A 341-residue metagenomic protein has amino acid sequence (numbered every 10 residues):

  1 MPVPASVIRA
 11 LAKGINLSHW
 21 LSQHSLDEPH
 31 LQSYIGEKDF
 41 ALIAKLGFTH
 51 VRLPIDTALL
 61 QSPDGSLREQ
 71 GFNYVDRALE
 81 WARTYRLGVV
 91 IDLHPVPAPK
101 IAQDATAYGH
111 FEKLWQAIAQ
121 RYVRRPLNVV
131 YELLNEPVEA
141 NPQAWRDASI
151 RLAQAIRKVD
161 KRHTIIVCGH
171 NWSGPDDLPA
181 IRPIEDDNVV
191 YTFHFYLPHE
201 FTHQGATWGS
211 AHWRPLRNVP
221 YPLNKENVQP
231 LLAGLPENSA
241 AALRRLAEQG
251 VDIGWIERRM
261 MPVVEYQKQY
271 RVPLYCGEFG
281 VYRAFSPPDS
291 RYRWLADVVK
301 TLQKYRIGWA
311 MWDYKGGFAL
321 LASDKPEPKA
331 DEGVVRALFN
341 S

Functional and structural regions predicted by a protein language model:
M1-P2, S341: Basic/polar N-terminal segments that are highly enriched at the extreme N-terminus, encompassing both cleavable
P2, I8-T164, G169-D177, N188 (+2 more regions): Active-site mouth of glycoside hydrolases
V3, E112-D252, E257-V281, T301-I307: Active-site region of glycoside hydrolase catalytic domains
H30-L31, T207-A211, D289-Y292: Short, surface-exposed loop/helix-turn segments at secondary-structure junctions that function as lids/hinges flanking
G36, R259-M260, W294-L295: Amphipathic coiled-coil/heptad-repeat helices and related helical stalk/stem segments that mediate oligomerization
S62-P63, D176-L178, F201-T202, S286 (+1 more regions): Short glycine-/acidic-enriched loop or helix-start segments at secondary-structure transitions that form or flank
Q70, Y108-G109, R182-E185, W208-S210 (+2 more regions): Short, hinge-like loop/turn segments at secondary-structure boundaries
A284-S341: Aromatic-rich peripheral "rim/lid" segments of glycoside hydrolase catalytic domains that contact and position glycan
